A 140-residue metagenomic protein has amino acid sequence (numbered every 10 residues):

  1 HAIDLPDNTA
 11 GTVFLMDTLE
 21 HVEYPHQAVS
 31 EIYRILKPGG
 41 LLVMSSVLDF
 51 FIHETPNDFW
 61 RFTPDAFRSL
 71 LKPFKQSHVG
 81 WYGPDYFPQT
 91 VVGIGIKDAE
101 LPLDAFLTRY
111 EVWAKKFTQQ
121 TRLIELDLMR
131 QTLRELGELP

Functional and structural regions predicted by a protein language model:
H1-H53, T63-D65: Conserved SAM-binding loop
H21, W60, P84: Aromatic-acidic/polar surface patches that form glycan- and anion
E54-N57, W81-Y82: Active-site rim elements
D58-K75: Short alpha-helix
F74-Y86: Conserved S-adenosyl-L-methionine
D85-Q131, P140: Core SAM-dependent methyltransferase catalytic element
